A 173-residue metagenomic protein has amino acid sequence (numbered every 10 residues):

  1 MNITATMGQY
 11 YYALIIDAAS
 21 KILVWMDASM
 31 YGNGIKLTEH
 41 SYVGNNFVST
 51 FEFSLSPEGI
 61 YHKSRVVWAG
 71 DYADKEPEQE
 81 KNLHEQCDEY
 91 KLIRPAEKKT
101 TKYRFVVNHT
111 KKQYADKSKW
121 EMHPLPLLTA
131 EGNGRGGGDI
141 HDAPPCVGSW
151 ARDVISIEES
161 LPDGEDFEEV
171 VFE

Functional and structural regions predicted by a protein language model:
N2-G32: Short, extreme N-terminal segment that most often corresponds to the first beta-strand
L37-E173: Low-complexity intrinsically disordered segments
